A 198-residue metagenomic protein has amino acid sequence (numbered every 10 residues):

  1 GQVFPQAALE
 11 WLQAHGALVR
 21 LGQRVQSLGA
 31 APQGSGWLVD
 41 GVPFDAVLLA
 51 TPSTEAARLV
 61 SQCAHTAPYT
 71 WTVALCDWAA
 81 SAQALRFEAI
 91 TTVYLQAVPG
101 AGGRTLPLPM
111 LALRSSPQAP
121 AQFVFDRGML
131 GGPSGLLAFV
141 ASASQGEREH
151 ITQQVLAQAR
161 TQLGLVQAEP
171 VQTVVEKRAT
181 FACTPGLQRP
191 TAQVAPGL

Functional and structural regions predicted by a protein language model:
G1, W11, W37, Q96 (+3 more regions): Tryptophan-centered motif/residue detector
G1-H15, S142: Helix-loop-beta segment of a Rossmann-like dinucleotide-binding subdomain
Q2-Q6, T54, Q153: A structural signal for well-ordered alpha-helical segments within the folded catalytic domains of diverse enzymes
A8, L28, V47, L111 (+1 more regions): Generic beta-strand hydrophobic packing signal
L12-V25: A conserved beta-strand/loop element that lines the FAD pocket in flavoprotein oxidoreductases
R20-L21, G164-K177: A short coil-to-beta-strand element that immediately follows conserved catalytic motifs
Q23-H150, A157-L163, P190-T191, A195: Mid-domain catalytic core of redox enzymes that form a hydrophobic substrate pocket/lid adjacent to a catalytic redox
E176-L198: FAD-binding beta-loop-beta segment adjacent to the flavin cofactor pocket
